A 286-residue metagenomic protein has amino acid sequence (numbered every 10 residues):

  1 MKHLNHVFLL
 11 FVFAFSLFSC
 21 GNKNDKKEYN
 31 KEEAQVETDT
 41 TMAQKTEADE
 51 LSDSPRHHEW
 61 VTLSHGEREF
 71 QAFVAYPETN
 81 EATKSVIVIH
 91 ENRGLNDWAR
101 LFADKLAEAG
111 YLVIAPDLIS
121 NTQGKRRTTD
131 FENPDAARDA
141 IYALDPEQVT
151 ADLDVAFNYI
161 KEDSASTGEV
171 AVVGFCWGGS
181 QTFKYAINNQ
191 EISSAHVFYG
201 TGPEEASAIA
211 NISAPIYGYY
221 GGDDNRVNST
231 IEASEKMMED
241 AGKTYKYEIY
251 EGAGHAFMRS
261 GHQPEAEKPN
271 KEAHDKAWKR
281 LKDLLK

Functional and structural regions predicted by a protein language model:
S16-S19: C-terminal motif of bacterial Sec signal peptides marking the signal peptidase cleavage site
G21-N24: Bacterial signal peptide processing site
Y29-E47, L51, L63-K161, R259-H262: Serine-hydrolase catalytic machinery in alpha/beta-hydrolase-like enzymes
S164-F175: Alpha/beta-hydrolase fold nucleophile elbow
G174-G178, T182: Gly/Ala-rich beta-loop-alpha elbow adjacent to hydrolase catalytic centers
E191-T201: A conserved short beta-strand
Y217-Y220: Short beta-strand/loop motif that positions the catalytic acidic residue of the alpha/beta-hydrolase fold
T244-K286: C-terminal catalytic histidine-bearing segment of alpha/beta-hydrolase fold enzymes
